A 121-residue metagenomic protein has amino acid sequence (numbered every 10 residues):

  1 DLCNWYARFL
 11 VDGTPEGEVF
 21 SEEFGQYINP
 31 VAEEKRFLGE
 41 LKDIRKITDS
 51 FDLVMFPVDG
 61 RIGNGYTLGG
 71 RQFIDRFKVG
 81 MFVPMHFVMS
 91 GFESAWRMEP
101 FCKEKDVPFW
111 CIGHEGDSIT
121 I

Functional and structural regions predicted by a protein language model:
D1-R76: Active-site-proximal loop/helix segments of hydrolase catalytic cores
K42-I47, Y66-I121: Binuclear metal-ion centers of metallo-dependent hydrolases, dominated by the metallo-beta-lactamase
